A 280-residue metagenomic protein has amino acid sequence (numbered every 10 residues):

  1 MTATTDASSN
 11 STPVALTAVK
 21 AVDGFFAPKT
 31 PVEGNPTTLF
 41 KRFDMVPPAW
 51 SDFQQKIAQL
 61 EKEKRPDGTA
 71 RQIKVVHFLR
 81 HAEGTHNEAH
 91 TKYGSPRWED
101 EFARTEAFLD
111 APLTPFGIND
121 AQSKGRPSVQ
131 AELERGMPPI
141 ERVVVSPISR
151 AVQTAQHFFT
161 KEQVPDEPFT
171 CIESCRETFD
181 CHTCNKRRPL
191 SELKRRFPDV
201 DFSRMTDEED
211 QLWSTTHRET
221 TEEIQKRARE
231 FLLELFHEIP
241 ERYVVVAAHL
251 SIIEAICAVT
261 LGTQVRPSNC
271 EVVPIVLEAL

Functional and structural regions predicted by a protein language model:
D6, S11-E167, C171, E192-K194 (+1 more regions): Active-site-proximal alpha-helix that buttresses catalytic centers in soluble enzyme cores
R71-L79, V144, R242-A248, I252 (+1 more regions): Beta-strand elements within well-structured catalytic alpha/beta cores of enzymes that handle phosphate/sulfate esters
W98, P112, L261-L280: Domain-level recognition of soluble alpha/beta enzyme cores, biased toward histidine phosphatases/phosphomutases
A103-P112, F202-E219: Short glycine/proline- and acidic residue-enriched helix-loop micro-motifs that form flexible lids or anion-recognition
A131-P138, L235-Y243: Glycine-rich phosphate-binding loop signature in dinucleotide/nucleotide-binding domains
V152-F158, H182-T183, A255-V259: A short acidic (Asp/Glu
R176-K186: Short alpha-helix plus adjacent loop in nuclease-associated cores
I224-P240: A short, acidic, amphipathic alpha-helical segment used as a generic capping/interface helix at domain edges
